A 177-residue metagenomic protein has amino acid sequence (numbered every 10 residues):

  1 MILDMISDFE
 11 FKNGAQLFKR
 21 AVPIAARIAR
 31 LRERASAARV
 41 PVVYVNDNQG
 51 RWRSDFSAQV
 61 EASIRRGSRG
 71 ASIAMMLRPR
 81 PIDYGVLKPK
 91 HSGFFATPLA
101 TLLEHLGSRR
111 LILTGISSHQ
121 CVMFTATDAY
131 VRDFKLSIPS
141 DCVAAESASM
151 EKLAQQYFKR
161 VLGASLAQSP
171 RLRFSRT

Functional and structural regions predicted by a protein language model:
M1-Y84, F174-R176: Active-site acidic carboxylates
R30-A37, A62-T177: Active-site-adjacent betaalpha module
